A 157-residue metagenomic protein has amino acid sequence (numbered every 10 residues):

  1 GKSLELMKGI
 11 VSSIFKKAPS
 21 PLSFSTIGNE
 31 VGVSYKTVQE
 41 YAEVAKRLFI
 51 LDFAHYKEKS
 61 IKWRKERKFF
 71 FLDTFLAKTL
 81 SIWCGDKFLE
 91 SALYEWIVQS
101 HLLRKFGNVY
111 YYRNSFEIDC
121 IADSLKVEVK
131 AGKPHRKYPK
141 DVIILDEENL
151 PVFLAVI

Functional and structural regions predicted by a protein language model:
G1-E117: Accessory nucleic acid-recognition modules appended to NTPase machines
F70, V127, I143-L145: Hydrophobic/aromatic beta-strand patches that form the interior of the parallel beta-sheet core in alpha/beta enzyme
A77, I118, N149-F153: A short acidic, often aromatic-flanked loop/helix-cap motif at beta-alpha or helix-coil junctions that lines enzyme
V98, L102, I118-K133: Conserved catalytic cores of phosphodiester-cleaving nucleases, focusing on short active-site segments
R104-G107, A122-L125, K137-I143: Short glycine/proline-enriched coil/turn segments at helix->beta-strand junctions
R113, A131-I157: Catalytic cores of nucleic-acid endonucleases
